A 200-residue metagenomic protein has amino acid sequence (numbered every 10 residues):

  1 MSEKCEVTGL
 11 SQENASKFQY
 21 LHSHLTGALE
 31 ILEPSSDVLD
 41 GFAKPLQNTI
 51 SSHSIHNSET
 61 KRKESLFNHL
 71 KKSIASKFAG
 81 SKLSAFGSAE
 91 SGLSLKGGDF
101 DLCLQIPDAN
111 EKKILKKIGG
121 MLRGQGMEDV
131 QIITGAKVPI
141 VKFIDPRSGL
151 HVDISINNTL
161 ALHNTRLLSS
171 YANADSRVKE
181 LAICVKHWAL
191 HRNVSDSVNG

Functional and structural regions predicted by a protein language model:
M1-A85, S91-G97, A109-K113, H163: N-terminal regions immediately upstream of nucleotidyltransferase
K17, L160-G200: An acidic, glycine-/histidine-flanked metal-binding catalytic module
H69-K71, F86-S91, G126-D129, K137-I140 (+1 more regions): Eukaryotic intrinsically disordered and solvent-exposed regulatory patches
S73, K77, M121, L181-W188: Alpha-helical recognition domains of nuclear gene-regulatory proteins
S94-F100, A136-K137: The conserved glycine-aromatic submotif of the RRM
C103-Q105: Short hydrophobic/aromatic beta-strand micro-patches that form the beta-sheet surface supporting nucleotide- or nucleic
P107-N110, R147: Helix N-cap motif at beta-to-alpha junctions
I118-L160, E180: Conserved catalytic core of two-metal-ion nucleotidyltransferases
